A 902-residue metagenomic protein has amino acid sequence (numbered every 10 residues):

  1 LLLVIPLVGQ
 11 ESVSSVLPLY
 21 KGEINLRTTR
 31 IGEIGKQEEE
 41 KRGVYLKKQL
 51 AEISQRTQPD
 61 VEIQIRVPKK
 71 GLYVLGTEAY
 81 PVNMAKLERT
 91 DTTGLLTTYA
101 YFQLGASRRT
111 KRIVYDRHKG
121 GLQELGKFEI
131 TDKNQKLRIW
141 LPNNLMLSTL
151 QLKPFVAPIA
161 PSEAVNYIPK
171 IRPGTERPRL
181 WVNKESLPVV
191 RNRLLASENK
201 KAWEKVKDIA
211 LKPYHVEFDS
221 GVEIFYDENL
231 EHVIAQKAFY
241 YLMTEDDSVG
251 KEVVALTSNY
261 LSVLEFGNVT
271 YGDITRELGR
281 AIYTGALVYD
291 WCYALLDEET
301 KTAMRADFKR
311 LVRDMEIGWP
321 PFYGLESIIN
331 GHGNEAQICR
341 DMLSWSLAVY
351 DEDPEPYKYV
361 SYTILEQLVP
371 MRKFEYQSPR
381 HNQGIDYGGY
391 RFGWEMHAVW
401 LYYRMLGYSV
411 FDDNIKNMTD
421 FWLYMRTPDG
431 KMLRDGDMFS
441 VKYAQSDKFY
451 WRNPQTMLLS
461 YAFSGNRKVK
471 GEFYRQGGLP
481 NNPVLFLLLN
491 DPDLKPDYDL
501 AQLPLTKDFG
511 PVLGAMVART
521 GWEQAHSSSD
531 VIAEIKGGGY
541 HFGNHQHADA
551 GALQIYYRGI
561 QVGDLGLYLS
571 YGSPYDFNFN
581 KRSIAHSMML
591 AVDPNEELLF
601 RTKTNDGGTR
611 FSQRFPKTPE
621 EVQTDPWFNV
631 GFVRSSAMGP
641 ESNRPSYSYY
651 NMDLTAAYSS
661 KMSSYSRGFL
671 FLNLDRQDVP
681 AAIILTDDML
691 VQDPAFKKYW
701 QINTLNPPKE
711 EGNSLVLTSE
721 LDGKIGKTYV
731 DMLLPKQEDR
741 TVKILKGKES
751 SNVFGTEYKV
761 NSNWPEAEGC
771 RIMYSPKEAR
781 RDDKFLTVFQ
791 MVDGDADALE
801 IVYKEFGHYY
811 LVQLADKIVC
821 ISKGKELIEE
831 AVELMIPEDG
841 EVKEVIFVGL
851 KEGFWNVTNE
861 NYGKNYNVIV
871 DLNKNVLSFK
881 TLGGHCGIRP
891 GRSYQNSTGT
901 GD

Functional and structural regions predicted by a protein language model:
Q10-I171, T858-N865, I869-K880, R889-G891 (+1 more regions): Extracytoplasmic
L87-Y99, A548-A550, K581-I584, L850: Short coil-to-beta strand junction motifs in C2/discoidin
R177-L194, E231-D247, L261-G267, R280-E299 (+7 more regions): Well-ordered alpha-helical scaffold segments within catalytic/enzyme domains
E198-E217, K251-N268, A303-L325, Y359-P379 (+1 more regions): Long, well-ordered core segments of solenoidal/helical folds
H215-G221, T284-Y387, H397, L488-P504: Active-site lining segments of carbohydrate-active enzymes
V349, Y390-Q561, M773-F785, G794-L872: Carbohydrate-active enzyme catalytic cores, enriched for enzymes that act on polyanionic acidic polysaccharides
R475-L721, A779-G794: Catalytic and substrate-binding regions of extracellular carbohydrate-active enzymes, especially polysaccharide lyases
D653-Y658, F671-D902: Terminal accessory/anchoring regions of large secretory-pathway or extracellular enzymes
